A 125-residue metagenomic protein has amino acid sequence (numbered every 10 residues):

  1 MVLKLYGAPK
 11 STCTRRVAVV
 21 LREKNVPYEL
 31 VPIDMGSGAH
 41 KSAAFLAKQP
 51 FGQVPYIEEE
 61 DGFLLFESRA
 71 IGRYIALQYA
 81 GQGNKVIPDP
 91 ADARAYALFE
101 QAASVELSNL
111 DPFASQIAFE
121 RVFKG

Functional and structural regions predicted by a protein language model:
M1-G125: GST-like domain detector, emphasizing the conserved glutathione-binding G-site in the N-terminal thioredoxin-like
